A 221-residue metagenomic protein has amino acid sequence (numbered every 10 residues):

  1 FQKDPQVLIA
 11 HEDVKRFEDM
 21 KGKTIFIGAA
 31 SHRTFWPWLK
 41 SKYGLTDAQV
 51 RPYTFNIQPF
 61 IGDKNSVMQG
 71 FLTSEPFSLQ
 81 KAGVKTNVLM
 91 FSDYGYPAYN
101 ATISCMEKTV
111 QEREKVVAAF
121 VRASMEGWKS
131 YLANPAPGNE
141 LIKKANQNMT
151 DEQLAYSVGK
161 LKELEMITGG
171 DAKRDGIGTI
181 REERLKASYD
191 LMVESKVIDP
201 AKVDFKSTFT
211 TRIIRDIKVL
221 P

Functional and structural regions predicted by a protein language model:
F1-G70, L89: Short, glycine-/small- and polar/acidic-enriched structural segments that line small-molecule recognition paths
E12-K23, E112, D199-A201, L220: Immediate post-signal peptide segment of exported/extracytoplasmic ligand-binding proteins
V14, L45, V84, N148-M149 (+1 more regions): Helix N-cap/coil-helix junction residues
P37-K40, Q80, K143, V193: Class I S-adenosyl-L-methionine
F55-D151: Pocket-lining segment of extracytoplasmic ligand-binding domains
E112-I198: Secondary-structure end/capping motifs
E183-P221: Conserved C-terminal helix/tail region of periplasmic/extracytoplasmic solute-binding proteins
